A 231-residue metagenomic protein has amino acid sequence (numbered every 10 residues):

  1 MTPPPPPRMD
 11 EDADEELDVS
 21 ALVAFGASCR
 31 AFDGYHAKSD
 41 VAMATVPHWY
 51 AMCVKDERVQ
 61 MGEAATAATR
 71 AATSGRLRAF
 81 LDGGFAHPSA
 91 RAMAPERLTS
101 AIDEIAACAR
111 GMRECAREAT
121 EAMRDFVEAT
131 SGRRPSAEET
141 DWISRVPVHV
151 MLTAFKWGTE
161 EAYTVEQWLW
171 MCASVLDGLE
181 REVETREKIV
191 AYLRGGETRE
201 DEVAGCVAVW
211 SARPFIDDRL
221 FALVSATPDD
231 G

Functional and structural regions predicted by a protein language model:
M1-G231: Long alpha-helical rod scaffolds of large eukaryotic non-enzymatic complex subunits
